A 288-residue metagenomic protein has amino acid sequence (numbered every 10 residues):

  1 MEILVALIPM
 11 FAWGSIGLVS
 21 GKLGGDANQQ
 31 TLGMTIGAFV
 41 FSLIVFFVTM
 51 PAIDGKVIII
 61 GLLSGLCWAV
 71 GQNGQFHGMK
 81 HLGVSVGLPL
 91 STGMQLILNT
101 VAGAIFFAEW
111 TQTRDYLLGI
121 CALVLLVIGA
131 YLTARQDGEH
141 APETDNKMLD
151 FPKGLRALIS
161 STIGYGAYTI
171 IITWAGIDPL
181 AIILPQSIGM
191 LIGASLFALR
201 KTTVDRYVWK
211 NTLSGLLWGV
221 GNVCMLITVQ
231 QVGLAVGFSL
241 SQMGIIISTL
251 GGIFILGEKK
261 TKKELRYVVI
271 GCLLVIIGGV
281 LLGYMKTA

Functional and structural regions predicted by a protein language model:
M1-A288: Polytopic alpha-helical membrane proteins, predominantly small-molecule transporters/carriers
